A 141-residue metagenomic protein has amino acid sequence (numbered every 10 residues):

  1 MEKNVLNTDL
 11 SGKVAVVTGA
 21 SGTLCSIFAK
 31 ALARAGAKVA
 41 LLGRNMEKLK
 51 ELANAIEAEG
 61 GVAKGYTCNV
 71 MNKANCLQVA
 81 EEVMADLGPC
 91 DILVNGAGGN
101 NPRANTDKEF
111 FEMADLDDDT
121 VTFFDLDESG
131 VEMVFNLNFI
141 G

Functional and structural regions predicted by a protein language model:
M1-V16, F123-F124: Flexible N-terminal pre-Rossmann segment of NAD(P)-dependent oxidoreductases
L10-S11, E59-V62, E82-N95, N101-P102 (+1 more regions): A glycine-rich helix->loop->beta "capping" turn within Rossmann-like NAD(P)(H)-dependent oxidoreductase domains
V14, S21-T23: Conserved glycine-rich cofactor-binding loop
T23-I27, N100: NAD(P)H-binding Rossmann-fold N-terminus in SDR/SDR-like oxidoreductases, specifically the glycine-rich beta1-alpha1
A37-L52: Conserved glycine-rich Rossmann-like NAD(P)H-binding loop of the short-chain dehydrogenase/reductase
M46-E47, T67-E81, E128: The beta1-alpha1 cofactor-binding region of Rossmann-like NAD(H)/NADP(H)-dependent oxidoreductases
G96-T120: Conserved NAD(P)H cofactor-binding loop of Rossmann-fold oxidoreductase domains
F111-G141: Catalytic Tyr-X3-Lys loop
